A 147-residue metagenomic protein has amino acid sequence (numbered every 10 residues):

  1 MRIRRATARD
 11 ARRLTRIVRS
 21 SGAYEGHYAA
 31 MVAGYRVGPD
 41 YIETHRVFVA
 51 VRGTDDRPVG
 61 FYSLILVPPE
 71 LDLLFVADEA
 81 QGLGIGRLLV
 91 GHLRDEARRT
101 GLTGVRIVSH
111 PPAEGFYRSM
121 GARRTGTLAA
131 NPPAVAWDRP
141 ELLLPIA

Functional and structural regions predicted by a protein language model:
M1-R9, L142, I146-A147: Conserved N-terminal entry element of GNAT/NAT acetyltransferase domains
R5-L73, A77-E79, V90-H92, E96: Acetyl-CoA-dependent GNAT
H45-V47, W137-L142: Short hydrophobic/aromatic beta-strand or adjacent loop that forms the aromatic wall/cage of a ligand/substrate-binding
A77-L83, P111: Active-site acidic-Proline motif in GNAT/NAT acetyltransferases
V90, P111-A113, A130-A136: Short glycine/proline-centered loop/turn elements that form peptide/ligand docking sites
A97-H110: Conserved GNAT acetyl-CoA-binding A-motif
R118-T127: Conserved acetyl-CoA-binding loop of GNAT-fold acetyltransferases
